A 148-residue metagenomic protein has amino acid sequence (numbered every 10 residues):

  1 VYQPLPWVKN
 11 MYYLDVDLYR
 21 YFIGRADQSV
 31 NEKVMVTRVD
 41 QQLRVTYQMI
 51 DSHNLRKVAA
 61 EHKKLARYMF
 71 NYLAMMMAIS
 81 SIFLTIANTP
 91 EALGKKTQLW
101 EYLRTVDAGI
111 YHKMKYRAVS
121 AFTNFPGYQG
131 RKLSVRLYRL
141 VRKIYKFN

Functional and structural regions predicted by a protein language model:
V1-Q3: Acidic donor-binding loop at a coil-to-helix junction in glycosyltransferase catalytic cores that engages
W7, S52, F83: Active-site catalytic microenvironments for nucleophilic, acid-base chemistry
N10-V45, A87-G94: Nucleotide-sugar-dependent glycosyltransferase catalytic core
Q41-Y68, A108-I110: C-terminal, non-catalytic tails of nucleotide-sugar-dependent glycosyltransferases
K63-N71, L93-T97: Short, charged, amphipathic alpha-helical segments
R67-F83: Amphipathic alpha-helical repeat scaffolds of TPR domains
I86-N148: Membrane-interface aromatic/basic loop that binds lipid-linked glycans or pyrophosphate carriers, typified by
